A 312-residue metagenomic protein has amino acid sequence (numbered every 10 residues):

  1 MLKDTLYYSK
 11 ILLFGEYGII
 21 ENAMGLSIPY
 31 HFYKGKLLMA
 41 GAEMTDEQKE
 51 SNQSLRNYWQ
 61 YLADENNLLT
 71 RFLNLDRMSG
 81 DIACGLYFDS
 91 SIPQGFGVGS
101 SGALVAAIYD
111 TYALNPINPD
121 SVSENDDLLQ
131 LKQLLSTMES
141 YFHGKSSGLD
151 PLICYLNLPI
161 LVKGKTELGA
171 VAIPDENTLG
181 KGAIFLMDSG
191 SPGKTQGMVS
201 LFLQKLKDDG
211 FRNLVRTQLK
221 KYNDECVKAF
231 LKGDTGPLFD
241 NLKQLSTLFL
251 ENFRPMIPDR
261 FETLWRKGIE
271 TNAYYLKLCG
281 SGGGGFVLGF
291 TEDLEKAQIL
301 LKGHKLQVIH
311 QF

Functional and structural regions predicted by a protein language model:
L2-F14, G18-I20, S27-I28, G35-N66 (+5 more regions): C-terminal nucleotide
P29-Y30, V105: Generic structural signal for well-ordered secondary structure
S91-A103: Gly/Ser-rich catalytic serine loop of serine hydrolases
G99-S101, C279-G284: Glycine-rich beta-strand-to-loop/alpha-helix junction loops that act as flexible
A103-N115: Stable alpha-helical structural segments in soluble proteins, enriched in small hydrophobic residues
